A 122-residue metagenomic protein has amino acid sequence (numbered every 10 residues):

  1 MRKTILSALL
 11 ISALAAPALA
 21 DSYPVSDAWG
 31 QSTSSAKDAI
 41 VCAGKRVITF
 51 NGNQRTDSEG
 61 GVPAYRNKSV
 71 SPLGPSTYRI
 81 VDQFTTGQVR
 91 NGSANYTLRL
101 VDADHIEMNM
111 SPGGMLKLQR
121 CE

Functional and structural regions predicted by a protein language model:
T4-L14: Sec-dependent N-terminal signal peptides
A16-A20: Sec/Tat signal peptide C-region and signal peptidase I cleavage site
Y23-E59, V89-G92: Short, solvent-exposed loop/hinge segments that bridge or flank secondary-structure elements
S26-A28, G52-T56, G74-V81, A103-I106: Short, hydrophobic/aromatic-rich segments at coil-to-beta transitions
S35, T77-E122: Beta-sheet ligand-binding and adhesion/scaffold domains
R46-I48, R66-S71, S93-L100: Hydrophobic/aromatic beta-strand elements that line small-molecule binding cavities or substrate pockets in beta-rich
S58-A64, S111-L116: Short, solvent-exposed aromatic-acidic interface loops
